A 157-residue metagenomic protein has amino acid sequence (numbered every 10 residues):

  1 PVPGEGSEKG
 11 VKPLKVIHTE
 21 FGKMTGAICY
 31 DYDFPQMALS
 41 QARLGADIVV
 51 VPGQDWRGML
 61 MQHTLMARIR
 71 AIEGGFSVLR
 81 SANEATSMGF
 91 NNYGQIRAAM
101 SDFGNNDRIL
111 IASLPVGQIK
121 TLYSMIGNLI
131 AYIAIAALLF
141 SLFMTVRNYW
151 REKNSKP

Functional and structural regions predicted by a protein language model:
P1-P157: Enzyme catalytic cores with a strong preference for nitrogen-chemistry domains
